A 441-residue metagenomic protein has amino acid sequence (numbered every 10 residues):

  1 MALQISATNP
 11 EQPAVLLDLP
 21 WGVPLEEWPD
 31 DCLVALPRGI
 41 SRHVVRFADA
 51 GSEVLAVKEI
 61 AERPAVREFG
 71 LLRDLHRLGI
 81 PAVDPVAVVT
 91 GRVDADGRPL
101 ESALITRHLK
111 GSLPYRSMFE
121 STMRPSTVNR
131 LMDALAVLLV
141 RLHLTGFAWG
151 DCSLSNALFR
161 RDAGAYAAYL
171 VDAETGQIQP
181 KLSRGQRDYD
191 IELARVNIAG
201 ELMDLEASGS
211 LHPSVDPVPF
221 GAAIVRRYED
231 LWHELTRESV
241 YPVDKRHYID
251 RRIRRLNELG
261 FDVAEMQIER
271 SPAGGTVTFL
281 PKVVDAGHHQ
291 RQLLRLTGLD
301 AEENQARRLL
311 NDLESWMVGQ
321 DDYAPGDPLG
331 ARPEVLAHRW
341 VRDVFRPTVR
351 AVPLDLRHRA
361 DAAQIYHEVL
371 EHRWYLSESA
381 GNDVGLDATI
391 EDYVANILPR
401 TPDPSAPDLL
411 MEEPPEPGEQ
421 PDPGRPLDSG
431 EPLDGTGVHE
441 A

Functional and structural regions predicted by a protein language model:
A2-L17, W21-V23: A short, basic N-terminal segment
L16-P125, N129, D133-G150, E201-D204 (+2 more regions): Conserved ATP-binding subdomain of kinase catalytic cores across diverse folds
A56, L158, Y169-L170: Structured core elements
T127, D162, Q186: Short, contiguous, pocket-lining structural segments that sit at or immediately flank catalytic/ligand-binding sites
C152-F159: Hydrophobic residue at the +6 position relative to the catalytic HRD Asp in the kinase catalytic loop
F159-A165: Activation-loop N-terminal segment of eukaryotic-like protein kinases
A165-A167, D172-W374, S379-A380: C-terminal catalytic region of ATP-dependent kinase domains
G435, H439-A441: Non-catalytic regulatory/interaction regions at protein termini and inter-domain linkers
